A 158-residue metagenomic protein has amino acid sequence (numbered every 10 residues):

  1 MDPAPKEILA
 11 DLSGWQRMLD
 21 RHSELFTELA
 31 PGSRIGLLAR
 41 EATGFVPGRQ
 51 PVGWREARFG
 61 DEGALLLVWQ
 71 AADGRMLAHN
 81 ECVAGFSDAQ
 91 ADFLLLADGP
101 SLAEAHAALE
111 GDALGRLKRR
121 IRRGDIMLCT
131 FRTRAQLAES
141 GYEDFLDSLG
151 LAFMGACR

Functional and structural regions predicted by a protein language model:
M1-R158: Feature captures hydrophobic
